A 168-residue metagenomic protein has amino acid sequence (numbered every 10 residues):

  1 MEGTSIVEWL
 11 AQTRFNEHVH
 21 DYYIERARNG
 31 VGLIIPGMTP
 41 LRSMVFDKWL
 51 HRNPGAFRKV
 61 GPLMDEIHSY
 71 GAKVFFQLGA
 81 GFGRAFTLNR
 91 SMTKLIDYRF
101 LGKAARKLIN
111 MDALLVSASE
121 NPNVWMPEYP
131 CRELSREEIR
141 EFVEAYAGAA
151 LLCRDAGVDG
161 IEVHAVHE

Functional and structural regions predicted by a protein language model:
M1-F82, T87-R90, P130-C131, F142 (+1 more regions): N-terminal capping/small domains of soluble enzymes
K73, G79-L152, A156: Non-globular sequence segments
F76, I161-V163: Active-site regions of oxyanion-processing enzymes, predominantly non-cytosolic
H164-E168: Short glycine-enriched loops at secondary-structure junctions
